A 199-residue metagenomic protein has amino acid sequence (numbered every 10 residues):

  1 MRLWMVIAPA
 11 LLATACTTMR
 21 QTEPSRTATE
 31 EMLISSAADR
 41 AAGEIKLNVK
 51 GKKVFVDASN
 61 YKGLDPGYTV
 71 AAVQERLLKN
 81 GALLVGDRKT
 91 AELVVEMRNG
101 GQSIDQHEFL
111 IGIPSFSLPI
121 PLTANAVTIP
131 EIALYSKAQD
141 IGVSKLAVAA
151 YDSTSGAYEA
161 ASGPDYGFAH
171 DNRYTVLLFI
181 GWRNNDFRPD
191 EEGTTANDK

Functional and structural regions predicted by a protein language model:
M1-I7: Bacterial N-terminal signal peptides that target proteins for export
L3, S59, R98-Q102: Histidine- and/or cysteine-centered catalytic micro-motif in compact active-site loops
A13-A15: C-terminal motif of bacterial Sec signal peptides marking the signal peptidase cleavage site
T17-L78, A82, L177, R183-K199: A structural "domain/chain start" motif
E75, K79-S155, D165-K199: Surface-exposed short loop/turn segments
